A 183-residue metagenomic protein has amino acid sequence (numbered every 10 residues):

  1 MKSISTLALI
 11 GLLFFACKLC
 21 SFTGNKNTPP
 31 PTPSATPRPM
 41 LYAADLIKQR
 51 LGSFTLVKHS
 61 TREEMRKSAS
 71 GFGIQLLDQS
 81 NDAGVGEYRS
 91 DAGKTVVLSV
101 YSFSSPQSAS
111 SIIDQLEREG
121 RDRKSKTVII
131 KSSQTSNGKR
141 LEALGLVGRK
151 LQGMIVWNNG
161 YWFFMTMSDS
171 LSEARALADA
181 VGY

Functional and structural regions predicted by a protein language model:
M1-C17: Sec-dependent bacterial lipoprotein signal peptides
K18-V85, R89-A92, K126-T127, K131-N137 (+2 more regions): N-terminal "mature-domain start" segment
P37, S99, F164: Short, flexible active-site loop motifs that bind/organize anionic cofactors or intermediates
S53, V57-G71, S104-V156: Short Gly/Thr-rich strand-loop-strand
A83-D114: A short acidic-to-branched-hydrophobic micro-motif
D91-K94, R149-K150, Y161: Glycine-centered tight beta-turn/hairpin loop motif at sheet-sheet or coil-to-beta transitions
V96, R140-L141, F163-F164: Short, isolated positions in well-ordered beta-strands
M154-S172: Short, exposed beta-strand-loop hairpins at the edges of beta-sheets in extracellular/periplasmic proteins
